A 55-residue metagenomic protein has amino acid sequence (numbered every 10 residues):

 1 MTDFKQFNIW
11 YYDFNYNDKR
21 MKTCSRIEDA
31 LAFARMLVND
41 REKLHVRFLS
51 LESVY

Functional and structural regions predicted by a protein language model:
M1-K19, R47-S50: Short aromatic-glycine-(Arg/Gly/Cys) micro-motifs in beta-strand/loop hairpins
K19-M21, R35-Y55: Short, mixed-charge low-complexity intrinsically disordered segments
C24-E28: Conserved aromatic
